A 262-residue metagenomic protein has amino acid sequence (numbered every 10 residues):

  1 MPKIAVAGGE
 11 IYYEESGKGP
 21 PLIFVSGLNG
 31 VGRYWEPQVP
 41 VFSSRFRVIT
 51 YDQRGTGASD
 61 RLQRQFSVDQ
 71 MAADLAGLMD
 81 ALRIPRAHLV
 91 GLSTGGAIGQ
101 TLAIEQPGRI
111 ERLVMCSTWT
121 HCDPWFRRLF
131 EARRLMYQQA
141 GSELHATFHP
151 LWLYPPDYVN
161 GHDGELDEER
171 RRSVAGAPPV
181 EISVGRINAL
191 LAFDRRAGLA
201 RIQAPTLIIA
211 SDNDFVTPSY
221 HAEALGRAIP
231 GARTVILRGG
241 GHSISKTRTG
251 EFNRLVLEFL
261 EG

Functional and structural regions predicted by a protein language model:
V6-R61: Conserved HGGG/HGGXW glycine-rich cap/lid loop of the alpha/beta-hydrolase fold
P40, I49-T94, R254: Active-site loop/oxyanion-hole signature of alpha/beta-hydrolase fold enzymes
Q100, I104-E105, E111-A140: Flexible "cap/lid" loop of the alpha/beta hydrolase fold
P124-F126, E143-G198: Conserved alpha/beta-hydrolase catalytic His-Asp/Glu region
I202, I208-A210: Short beta-strand/loop motif that positions the catalytic acidic residue of the alpha/beta-hydrolase fold
A204, P218-L225: Short alpha-helix in the alpha/beta-hydrolase fold that links the catalytic acid
N213-T217: Acidic catalytic loop of the alpha/beta-hydrolase fold
A232-G262: Catalytic active-site module of serine/aspartate enzymes centered on a nucleophile-bearing elbow/loop
